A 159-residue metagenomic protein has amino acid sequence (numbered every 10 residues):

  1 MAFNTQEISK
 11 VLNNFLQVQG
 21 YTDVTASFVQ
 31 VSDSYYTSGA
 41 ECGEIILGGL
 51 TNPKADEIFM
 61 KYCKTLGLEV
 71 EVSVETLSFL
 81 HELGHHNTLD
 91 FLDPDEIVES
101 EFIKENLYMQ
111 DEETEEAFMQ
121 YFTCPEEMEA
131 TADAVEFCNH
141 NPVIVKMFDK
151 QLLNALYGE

Functional and structural regions predicted by a protein language model:
A2-D23: Zn2+-dependent metallopeptidase catalytic core
Q6, S73-H81, M128-V135: A structural signal for well-ordered alpha-helical segments within the folded catalytic domains of diverse enzymes
V11-F15, I58, Y62, E82 (+3 more regions): Charge-rich, solvent-exposed alpha-helical interaction surfaces
V24-V29: Generic structural signal for residues in well-ordered beta-strands
Q30-S73, L83-D90: Active-site scaffold of zinc-dependent metalloenzymes
T37, E41, I58-C63, P94-E99 (+2 more regions): Polar low-complexity intrinsically disordered regions
G39-C42, V74-S78, H86-I103, E112-M119: Acidic, low-complexity, intrinsically disordered interaction modules
S100-E159: Metalloprotease/metallohydrolase-associated module, dominated by Zn2+-dependent proteases
